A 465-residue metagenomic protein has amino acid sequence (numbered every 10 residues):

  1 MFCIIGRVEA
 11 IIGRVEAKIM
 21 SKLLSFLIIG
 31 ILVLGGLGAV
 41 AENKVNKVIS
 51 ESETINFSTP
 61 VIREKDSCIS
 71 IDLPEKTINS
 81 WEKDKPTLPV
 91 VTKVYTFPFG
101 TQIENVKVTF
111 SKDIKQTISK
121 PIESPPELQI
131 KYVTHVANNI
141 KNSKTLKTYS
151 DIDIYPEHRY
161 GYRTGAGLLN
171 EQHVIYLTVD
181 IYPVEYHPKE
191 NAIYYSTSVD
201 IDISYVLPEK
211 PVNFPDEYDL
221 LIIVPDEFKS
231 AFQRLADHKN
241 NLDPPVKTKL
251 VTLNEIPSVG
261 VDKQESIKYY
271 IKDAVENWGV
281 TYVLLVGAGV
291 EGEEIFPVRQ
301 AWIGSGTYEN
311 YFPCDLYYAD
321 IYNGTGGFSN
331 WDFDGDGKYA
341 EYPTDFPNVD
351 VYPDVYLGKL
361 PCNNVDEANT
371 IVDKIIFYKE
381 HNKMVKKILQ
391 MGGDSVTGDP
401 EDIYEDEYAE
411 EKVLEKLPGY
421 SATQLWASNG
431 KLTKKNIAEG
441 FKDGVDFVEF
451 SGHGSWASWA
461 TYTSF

Functional and structural regions predicted by a protein language model:
M1-K47, V283, Q390: Secretory targeting signatures
N43-F465: Cysteine-dependent hydrolase recognition
